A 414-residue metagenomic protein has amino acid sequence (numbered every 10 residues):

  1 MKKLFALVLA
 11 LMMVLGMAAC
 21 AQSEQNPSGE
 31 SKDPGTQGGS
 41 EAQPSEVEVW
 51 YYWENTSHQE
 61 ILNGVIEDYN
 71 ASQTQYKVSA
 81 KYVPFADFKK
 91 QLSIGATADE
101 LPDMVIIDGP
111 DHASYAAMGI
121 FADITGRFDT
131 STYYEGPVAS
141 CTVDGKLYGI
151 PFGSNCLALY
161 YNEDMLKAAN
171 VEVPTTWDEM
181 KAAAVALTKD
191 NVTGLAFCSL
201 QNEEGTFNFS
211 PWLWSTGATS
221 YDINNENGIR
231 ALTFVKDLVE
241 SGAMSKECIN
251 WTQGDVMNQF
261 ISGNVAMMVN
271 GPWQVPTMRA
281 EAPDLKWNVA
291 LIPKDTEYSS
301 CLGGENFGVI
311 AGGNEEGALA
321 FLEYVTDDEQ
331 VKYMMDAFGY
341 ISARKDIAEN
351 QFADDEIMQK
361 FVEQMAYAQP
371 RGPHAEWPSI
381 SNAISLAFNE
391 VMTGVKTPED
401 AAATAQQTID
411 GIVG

Functional and structural regions predicted by a protein language model:
M1-E48, A71, F128-D129, D346-E356 (+2 more regions): Short, low-complexity disordered leader/linker segments with a strong preference for bacterial N-terminal type II
A42-E54, Y76-K81, D103-M104, Y148 (+2 more regions): Short, well-ordered beta-strand elements
G64, D68, S72-E135, D164-T175 (+4 more regions): Extracytoplasmic "Venus flytrap"/periplasmic binding protein-like
E67, A71-S72, A168-A169, S241 (+5 more regions): Extracytoplasmic/periplasmic substrate-recognition and gating elements
I107-A158, E172, E179-K181, L187-N191 (+3 more regions): Hinge/lid segment of periplasmic solute-binding proteins
Y115-I120, P137-V173, C198-S220, C301-G308 (+1 more regions): Periplasmic solute-binding protein
A184-L187, Y221-I249: Glycine-centered hinge/linker elements that transmit conformational signals in sensory and ligand-binding systems
P283, W287-A290, M335-L386, E390: Long, aromatic- and glycine/proline-rich binding clefts that accommodate carbohydrate-like moieties
